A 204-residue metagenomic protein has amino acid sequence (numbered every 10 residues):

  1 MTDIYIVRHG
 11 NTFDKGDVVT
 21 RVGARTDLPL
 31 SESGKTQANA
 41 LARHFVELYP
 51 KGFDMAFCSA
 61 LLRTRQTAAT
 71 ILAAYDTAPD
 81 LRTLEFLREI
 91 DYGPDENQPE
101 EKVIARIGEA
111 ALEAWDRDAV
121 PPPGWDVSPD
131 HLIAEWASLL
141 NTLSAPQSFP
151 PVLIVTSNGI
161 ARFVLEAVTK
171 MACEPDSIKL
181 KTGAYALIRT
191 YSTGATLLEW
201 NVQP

Functional and structural regions predicted by a protein language model:
M1-D3, T77, L81, R88-I104 (+2 more regions): Acidic, low-complexity terminal tails and accessory targeting/binding regions of phosphate-metabolizing enzymes
T2, V7-P79: Active-site-proximal alpha-helix that buttresses catalytic centers in soluble enzyme cores
I4, D54, S148-G159: Generic beta-sheet signal
T12, I160-A161: Short active-site segment of divalent metal-dependent hydrolases/proteases that encodes the spacing between
L28, A73-S138: Phosphate-handling substructures
L48-G52, L143-P150: Glycine-rich phosphate-binding loop signature in dinucleotide/nucleotide-binding domains
P50-F86, R106-R117, T169, R189-P204: Conserved histidine-centered catalytic loops in small-molecule metabolism enzymes
C58-S59, A134, V155-T156: Short beta-strand scaffold positions
